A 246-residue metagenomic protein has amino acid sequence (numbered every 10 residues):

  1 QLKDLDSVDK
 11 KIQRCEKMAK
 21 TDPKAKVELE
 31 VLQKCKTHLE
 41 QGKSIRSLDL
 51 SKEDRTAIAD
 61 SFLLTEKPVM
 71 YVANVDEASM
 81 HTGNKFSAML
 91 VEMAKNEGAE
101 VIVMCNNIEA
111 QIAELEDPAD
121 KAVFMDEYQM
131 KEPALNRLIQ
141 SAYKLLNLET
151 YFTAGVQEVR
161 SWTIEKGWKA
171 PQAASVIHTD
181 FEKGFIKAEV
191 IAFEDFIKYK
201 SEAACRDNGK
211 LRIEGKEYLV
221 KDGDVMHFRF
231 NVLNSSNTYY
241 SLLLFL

Functional and structural regions predicted by a protein language model:
Q1: Conserved P-loop NTPase nucleotide-binding/switch module
L5-D9: Conserved phosphoryl-transfer catalytic core
R14-L219, M226, N231-L233: C-terminal-of-GTPase-core extension/linker across diverse P-loop GTPases
G223, S236-Y239: Intrinsic-disorder/low-complexity regions
T238-L246: Hydrophobic alpha-helical signal peptides and transmembrane signal-/tail-anchor segments that drive secretory-pathway
